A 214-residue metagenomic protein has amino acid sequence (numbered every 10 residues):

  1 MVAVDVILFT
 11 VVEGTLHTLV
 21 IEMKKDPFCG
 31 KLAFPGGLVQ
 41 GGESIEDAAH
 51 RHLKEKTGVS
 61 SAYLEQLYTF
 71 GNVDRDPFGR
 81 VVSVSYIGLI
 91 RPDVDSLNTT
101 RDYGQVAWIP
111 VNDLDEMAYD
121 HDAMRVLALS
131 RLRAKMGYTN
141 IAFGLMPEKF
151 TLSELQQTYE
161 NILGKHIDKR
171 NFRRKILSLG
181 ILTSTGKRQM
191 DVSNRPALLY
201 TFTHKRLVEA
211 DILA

Functional and structural regions predicted by a protein language model:
M1-L32: N-terminal strand-loop-strand
V2, H17, D47-H50, K54-L97 (+3 more regions): Active-site segment of metal-dependent pyrophosphate-handling enzymes, primarily the Nudix hydrolase catalytic core
T18, E22-K25, C29, G36 (+3 more regions): Short, His- and charge-rich active-site/binding loops that engage polyanionic ligands
F34-G42, G144-L145: Short histidine-centered catalytic/ligand-binding loop motif
V59, R91, N98-T100, L152 (+2 more regions): Domain-scale activation on soluble regions of proteins
I87, L97-R131, L145-S153, N171-I176 (+2 more regions): NUDIX/MutT-family hydrolases
Q157-H166: Short helix-coil junctions and helix-kink-helix linkers
S184-A214: Long, intrinsically disordered, low-complexity Ser/Thr/Pro-rich regulatory/activation regions of nuclear proteins
